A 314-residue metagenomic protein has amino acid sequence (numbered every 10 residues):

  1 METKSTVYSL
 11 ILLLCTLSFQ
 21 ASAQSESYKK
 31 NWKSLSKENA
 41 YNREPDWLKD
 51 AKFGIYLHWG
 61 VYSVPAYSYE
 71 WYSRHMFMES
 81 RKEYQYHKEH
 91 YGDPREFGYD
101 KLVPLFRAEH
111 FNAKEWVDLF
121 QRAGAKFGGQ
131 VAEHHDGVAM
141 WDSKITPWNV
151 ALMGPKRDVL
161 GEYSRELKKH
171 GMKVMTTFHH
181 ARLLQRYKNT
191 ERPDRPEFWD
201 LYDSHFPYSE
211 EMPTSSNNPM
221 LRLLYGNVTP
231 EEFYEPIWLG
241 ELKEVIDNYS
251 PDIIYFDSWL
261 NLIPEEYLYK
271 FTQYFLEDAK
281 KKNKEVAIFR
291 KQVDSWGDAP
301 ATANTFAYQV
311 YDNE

Functional and structural regions predicted by a protein language model:
M1-E26: Bacterial Sec-dependent N-terminal signal peptides
Q24-E314: Mature catalytic domains of secreted/periplasmic carbohydrate-active enzymes
